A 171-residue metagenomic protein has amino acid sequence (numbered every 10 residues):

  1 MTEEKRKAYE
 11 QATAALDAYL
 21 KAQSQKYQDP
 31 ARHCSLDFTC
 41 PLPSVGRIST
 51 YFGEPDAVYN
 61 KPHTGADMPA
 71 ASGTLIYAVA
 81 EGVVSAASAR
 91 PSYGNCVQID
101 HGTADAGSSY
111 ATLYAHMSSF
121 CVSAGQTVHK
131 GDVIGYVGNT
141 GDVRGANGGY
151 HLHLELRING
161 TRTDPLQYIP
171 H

Functional and structural regions predicted by a protein language model:
M1-S35: Alpha-helical oligomerization segments with coiled-coil/rod-like character
D29-P30, R47-E81, D100-H101, I158: Short glycine/threonine/proline-enriched tight-turn/helix- or strand-capping micro-motif at secondary-structure
D37, P41-P43: Glycine-aromatic-enriched surface loops/turns that form tight recognition elements
T50, A70, A86, H116-S119 (+1 more regions): A residue-level detector for short acidic-glycine micro-motifs
K61-H63, A78-C121, G145-L152: Zn2+-dependent peptidoglycan hydrolase active-site motif and core
L75-V84, V122-V137: Short, well-structured beta-strand-loop connectors
N95-Q98, Q126-H171: Conserved, short, structured surface segments that act as functional micro-motifs
